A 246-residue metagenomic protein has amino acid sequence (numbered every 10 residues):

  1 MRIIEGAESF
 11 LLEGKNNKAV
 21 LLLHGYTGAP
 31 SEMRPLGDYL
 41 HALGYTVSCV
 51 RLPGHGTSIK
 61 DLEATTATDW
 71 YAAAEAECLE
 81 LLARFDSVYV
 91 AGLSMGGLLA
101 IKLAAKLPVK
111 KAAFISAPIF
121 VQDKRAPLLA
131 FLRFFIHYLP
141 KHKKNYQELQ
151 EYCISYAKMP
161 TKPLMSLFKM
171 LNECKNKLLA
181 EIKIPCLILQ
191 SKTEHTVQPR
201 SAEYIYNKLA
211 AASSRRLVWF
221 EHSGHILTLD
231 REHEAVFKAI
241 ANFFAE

Functional and structural regions predicted by a protein language model:
L36, I184, Q198-K208: Short alpha-helix in the alpha/beta-hydrolase fold that links the catalytic acid
H41-I59: Conserved alpha/beta-hydrolase
S58-R84: Catalytic nucleophile-loop/oxyanion-hole region of alpha/beta-hydrolase and closely related hydrolase-like folds
G92-G96, A100: Gly/Ala-rich beta-loop-alpha elbow adjacent to hydrolase catalytic centers
A113-D123: Active-site nucleophile loop of the alpha/beta-hydrolase fold
I182, I188-Q190, E194: Short beta-strand/loop motif that positions the catalytic acidic residue of the alpha/beta-hydrolase fold
E203, N207-I226: Catalytic histidine neighborhood in serine/cysteine hydrolases with alpha/beta-hydrolase-type architecture
E221-E246: Catalytic active-site module of serine/aspartate enzymes centered on a nucleophile-bearing elbow/loop
